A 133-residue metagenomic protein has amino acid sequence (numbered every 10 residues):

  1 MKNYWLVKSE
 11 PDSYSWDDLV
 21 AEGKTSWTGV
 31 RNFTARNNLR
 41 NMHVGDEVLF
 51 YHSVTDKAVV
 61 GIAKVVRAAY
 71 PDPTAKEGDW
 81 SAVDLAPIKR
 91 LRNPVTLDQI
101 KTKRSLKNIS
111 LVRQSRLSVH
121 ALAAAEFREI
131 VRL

Functional and structural regions predicted by a protein language model:
M1-D12, D72-L133: Contiguous surface segments at macromolecular interaction interfaces
M1-H43: Compositionally biased, charged N-terminal/linker segments
Y14-D17, K57-V59, P73: Short acidic/glycine-rich loop or secondary-structure boundary segments that cap or lie
G29-F33, R67-P71, S105: Short acidic (Asp/Glu) patches
L49-F50, K64: Hydrophobic beta-strand signal
Y51-K57: Short, charged beta-turn/beta-strand-edge "cap" motif at the junction between a beta-strand and an adjacent loop
A58-A68: Short beta-strand-centered aromatic/proline hotspots
